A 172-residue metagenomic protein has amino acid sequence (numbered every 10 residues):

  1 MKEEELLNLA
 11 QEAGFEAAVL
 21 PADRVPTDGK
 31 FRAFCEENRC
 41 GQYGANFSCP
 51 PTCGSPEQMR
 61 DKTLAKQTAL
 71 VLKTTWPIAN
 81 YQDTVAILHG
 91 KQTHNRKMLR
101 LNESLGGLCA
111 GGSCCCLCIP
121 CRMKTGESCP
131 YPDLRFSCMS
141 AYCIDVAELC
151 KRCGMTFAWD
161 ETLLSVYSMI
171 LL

Functional and structural regions predicted by a protein language model:
M1-L172: Auxiliary alpha/beta "docking" domains used to position bulky ligands
